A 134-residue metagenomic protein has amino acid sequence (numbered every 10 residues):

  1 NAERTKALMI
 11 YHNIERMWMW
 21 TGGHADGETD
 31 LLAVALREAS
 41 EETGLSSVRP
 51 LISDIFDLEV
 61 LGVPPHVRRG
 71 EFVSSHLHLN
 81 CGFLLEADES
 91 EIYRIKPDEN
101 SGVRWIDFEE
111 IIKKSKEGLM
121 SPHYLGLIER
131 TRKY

Functional and structural regions predicted by a protein language model:
N1-T21: N-terminal strand-loop-strand
T21-G23, F108, L127: Enriched - but not universal
A25-P122: Unchanged
G118-Y134: Charged phosphate-binding loop/patch that engages nucleotide di/tri-phosphates or the phosphate backbone of nucleic
